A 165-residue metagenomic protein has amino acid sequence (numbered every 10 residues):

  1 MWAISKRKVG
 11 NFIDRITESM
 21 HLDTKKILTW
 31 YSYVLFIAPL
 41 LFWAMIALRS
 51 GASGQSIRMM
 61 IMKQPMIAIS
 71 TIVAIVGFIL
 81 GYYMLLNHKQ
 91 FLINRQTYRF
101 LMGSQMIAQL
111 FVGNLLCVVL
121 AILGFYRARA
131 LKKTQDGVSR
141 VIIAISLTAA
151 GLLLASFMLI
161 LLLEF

Functional and structural regions predicted by a protein language model:
W2-Q109: Membrane-associated alpha-helix detector
A38-F42, G77, C117, G151-S156: Alpha-helical transmembrane segments of multipass membrane proteins
S53, H88-L92, A128, K132 (+1 more regions): Membrane-interfacial segments
L101-G124: Hydrophobic, aromatic-rich membrane-embedded alpha-helical segments
Q109-L110, T148-L152: Alpha-helical transmembrane segments of multi-pass membrane proteins
L116-I142: Membrane-helix boundary connector in multi-pass membrane proteins
I145: Surface-exposed binding/hinge segments that line and control ligand-binding clefts or catalytic entry sites
L154-F165: Juxtamembrane boundary at the C-terminal end of a transmembrane helix
